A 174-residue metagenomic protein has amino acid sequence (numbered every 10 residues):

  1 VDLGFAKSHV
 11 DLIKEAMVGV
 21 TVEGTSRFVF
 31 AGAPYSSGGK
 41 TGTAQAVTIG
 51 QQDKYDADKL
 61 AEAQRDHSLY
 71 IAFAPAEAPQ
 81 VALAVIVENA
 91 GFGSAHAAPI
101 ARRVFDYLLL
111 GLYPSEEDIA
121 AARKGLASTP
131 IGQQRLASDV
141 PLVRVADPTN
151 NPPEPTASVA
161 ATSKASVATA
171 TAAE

Functional and structural regions predicted by a protein language model:
V1, A98-A170: Short, gly/Ser/Thr-rich active-site loops of penicillin-recognizing serine hydrolases
V1-D2, S8-S115: Active-site beta-strand/loop architecture of penicillin-binding DD-peptidases
A172-E174: Short, solvent-exposed mixed-charge patches
